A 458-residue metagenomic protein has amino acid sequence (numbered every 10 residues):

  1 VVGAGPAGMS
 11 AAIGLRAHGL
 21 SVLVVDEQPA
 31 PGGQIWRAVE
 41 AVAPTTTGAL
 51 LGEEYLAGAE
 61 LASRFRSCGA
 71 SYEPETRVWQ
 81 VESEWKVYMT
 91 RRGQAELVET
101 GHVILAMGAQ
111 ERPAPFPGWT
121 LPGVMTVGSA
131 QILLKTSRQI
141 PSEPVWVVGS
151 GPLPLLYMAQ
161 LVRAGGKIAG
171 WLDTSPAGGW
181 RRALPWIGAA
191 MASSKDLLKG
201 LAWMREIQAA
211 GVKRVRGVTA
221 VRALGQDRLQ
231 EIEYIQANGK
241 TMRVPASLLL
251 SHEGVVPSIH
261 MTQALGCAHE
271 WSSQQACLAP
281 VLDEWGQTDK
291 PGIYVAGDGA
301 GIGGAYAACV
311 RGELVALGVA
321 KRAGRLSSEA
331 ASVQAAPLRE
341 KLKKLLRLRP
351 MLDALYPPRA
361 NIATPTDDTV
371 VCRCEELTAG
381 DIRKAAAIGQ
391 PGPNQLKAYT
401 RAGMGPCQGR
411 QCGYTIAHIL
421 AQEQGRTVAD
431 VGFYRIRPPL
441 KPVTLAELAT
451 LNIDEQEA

Functional and structural regions predicted by a protein language model:
V1-P406, R410-A458: Residues forming the flavin
